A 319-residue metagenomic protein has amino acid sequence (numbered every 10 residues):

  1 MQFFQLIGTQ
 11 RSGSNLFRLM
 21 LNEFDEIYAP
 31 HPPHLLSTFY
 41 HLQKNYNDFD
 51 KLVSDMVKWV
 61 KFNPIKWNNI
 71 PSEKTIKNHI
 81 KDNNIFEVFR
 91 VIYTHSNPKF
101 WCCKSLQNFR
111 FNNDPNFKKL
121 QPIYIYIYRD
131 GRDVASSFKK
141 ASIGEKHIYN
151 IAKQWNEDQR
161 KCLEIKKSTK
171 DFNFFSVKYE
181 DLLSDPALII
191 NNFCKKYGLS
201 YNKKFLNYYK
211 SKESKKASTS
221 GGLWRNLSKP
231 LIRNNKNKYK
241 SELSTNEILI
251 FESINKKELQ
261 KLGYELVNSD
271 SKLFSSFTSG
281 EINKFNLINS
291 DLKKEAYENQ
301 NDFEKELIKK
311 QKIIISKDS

Functional and structural regions predicted by a protein language model:
M1-Q5, K139, S200-S319: PAPS-dependent sulfotransferases, especially Golgi type II membrane carbohydrate sulfotransferases
T9: P-loop (Walker A) phosphate-binding loop of NTP-binding proteins
N15-I27: A conserved segment at the C-terminal end of the G1
E23, A29, L35, D133 (+1 more regions): Active-site micro-motifs of SAM-dependent methyltransferase domains
F24-H31, I190, Y197, Y201 (+1 more regions): A generic secondary-structure signal for well-formed alpha-helical elements
Y28-R110, K118: PAPS-dependent sulfation machinery
V88-F89, D158-C162, I189, E247 (+1 more regions): Alpha-helical packing segments of well-folded alpha/beta enzyme cores
T94-N207, S211-P230: PAPS-dependent sulfotransferase catalytic domain
